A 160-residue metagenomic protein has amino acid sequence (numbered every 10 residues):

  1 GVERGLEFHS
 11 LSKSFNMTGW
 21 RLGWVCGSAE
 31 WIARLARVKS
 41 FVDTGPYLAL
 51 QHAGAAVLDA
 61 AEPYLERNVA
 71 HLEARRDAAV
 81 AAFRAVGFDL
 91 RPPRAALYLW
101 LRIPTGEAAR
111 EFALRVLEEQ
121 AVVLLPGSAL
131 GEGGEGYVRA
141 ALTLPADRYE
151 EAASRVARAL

Functional and structural regions predicted by a protein language model:
G1-L160: PLP-dependent class I/II
